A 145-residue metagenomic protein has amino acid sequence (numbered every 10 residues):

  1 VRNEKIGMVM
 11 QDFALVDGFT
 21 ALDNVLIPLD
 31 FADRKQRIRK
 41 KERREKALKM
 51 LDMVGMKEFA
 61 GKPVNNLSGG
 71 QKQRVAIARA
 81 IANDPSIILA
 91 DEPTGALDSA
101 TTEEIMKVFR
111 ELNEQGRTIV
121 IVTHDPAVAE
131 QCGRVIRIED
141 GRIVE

Functional and structural regions predicted by a protein language model:
F19-P28: Short coil-to-helix segment of the ABC ATPase nucleotide-binding domain corresponding to the Q-loop/switch region
E42-V54: ABC nucleotide-binding domain "signature" region
P63-L67, Q71: Conserved ABC ATPase signature
I77: Hydrophobic anchor residue at the start of the ABC signature
D84: Conserved catalytic motifs of ABC-family nucleotide-binding domains
I88-D91: Catalytic Walker B motif of ABC-type/P-loop ATPase nucleotide-binding domains
S99-T101: Helix N-cap at the start of a conserved alpha-helix in ABC-type nucleotide-binding domains
